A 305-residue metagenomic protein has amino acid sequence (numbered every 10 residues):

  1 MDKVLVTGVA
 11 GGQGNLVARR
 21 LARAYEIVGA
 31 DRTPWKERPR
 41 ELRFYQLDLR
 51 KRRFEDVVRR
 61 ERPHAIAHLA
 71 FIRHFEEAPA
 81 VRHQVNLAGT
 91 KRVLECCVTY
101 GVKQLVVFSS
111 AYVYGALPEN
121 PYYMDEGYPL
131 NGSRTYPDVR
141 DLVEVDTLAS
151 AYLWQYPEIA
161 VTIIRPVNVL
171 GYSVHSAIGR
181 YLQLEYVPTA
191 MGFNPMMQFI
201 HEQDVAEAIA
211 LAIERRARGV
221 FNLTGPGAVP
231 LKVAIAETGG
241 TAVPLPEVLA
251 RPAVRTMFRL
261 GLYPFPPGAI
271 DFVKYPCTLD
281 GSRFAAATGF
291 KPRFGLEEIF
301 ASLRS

Functional and structural regions predicted by a protein language model:
D2-R23: N-terminal Rossmann NAD(P)H-binding glycine-rich loop of SDR-like oxidoreductase domains
L47-A88, C96-T99, A116: NAD(P)H-binding glycine-rich loop region in Rossmannoid oxidoreductase-like domains and their noncatalytic homologs
R92-D138: Conserved Rossmann-fold NAD(P)-dependent oxidoreductase catalytic core, especially the SDR/UDP-sugar
R134-T162: Active-site Tyr-X1-5-Lys
Y152-E202: NAD(P)-dependent short-chain dehydrogenase/reductase
A206-P267, G281, E297, A301: Mid/C-terminal beta-alpha module of Rossmann-like enzyme folds, strongest in SDR-family dehydrogenases/epimerases
R283-A286, K291-S305: Amphipathic terminal alpha-helices
